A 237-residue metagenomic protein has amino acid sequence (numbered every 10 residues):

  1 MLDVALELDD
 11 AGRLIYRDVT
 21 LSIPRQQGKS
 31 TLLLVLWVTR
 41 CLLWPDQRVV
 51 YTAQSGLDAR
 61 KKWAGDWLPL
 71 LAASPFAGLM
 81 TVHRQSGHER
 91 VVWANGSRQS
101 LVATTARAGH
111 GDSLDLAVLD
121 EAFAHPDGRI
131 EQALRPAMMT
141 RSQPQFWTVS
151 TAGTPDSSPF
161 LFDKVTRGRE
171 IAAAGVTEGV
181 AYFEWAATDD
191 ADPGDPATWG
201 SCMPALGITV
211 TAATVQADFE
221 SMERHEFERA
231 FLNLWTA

Functional and structural regions predicted by a protein language model:
M1-A237: Phosphate/NTP-binding elements of NTP-utilizing enzymes
